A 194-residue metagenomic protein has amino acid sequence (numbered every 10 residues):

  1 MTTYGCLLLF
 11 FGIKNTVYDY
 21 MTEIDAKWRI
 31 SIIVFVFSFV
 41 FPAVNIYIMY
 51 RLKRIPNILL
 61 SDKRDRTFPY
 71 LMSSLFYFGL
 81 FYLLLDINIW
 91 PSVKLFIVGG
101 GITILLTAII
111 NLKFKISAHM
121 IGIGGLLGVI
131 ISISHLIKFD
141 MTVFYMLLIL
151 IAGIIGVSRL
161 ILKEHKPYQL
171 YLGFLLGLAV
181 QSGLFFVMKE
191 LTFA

Functional and structural regions predicted by a protein language model:
M1-K14: The first (N-terminal) embedded transmembrane alpha-helix
T2-T3, M72-F81, G122-L127: Core segments of transmembrane alpha-helices that mediate helix-helix packing or line hydrophobic substrate/ligand
N15-D25, I55-I58, D86, K189-A194: Membrane-interface helix termini and inter-helical loops of multi-pass transporters
A26-V40, G99: Alpha-helical transmembrane segments
Y47-S61: Membrane-helix interface/capping segments
N57-M72: Juxtamembrane helix-capping/reentrant segments at transmembrane boundaries
F68-I87, I110-L112: C-terminal halves and exits of single transmembrane alpha-helices
I87, V93-A194: Membrane-embedded catalytic cores of phosphoryl/pyrophosphoryl-handling enzymes
